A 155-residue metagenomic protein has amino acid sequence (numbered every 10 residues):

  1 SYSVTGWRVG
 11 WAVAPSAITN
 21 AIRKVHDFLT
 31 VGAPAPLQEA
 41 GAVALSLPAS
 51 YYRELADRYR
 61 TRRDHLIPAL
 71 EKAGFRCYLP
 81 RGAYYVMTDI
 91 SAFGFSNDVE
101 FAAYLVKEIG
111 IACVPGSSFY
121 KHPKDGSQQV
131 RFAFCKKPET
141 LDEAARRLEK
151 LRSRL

Functional and structural regions predicted by a protein language model:
S1-L155: PLP-dependent class I/II
